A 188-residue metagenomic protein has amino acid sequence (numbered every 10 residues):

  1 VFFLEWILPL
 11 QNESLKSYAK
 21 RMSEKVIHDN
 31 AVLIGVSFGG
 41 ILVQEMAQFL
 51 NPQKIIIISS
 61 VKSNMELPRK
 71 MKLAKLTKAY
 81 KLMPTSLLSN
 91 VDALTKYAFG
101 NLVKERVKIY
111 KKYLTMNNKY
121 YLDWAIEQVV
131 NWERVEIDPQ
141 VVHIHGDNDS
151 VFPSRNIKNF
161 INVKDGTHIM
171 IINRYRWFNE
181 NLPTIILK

Functional and structural regions predicted by a protein language model:
V1-D29, A79-L82: Active-site catalytic motif of lipid deacylating hydrolases and related acyltransferases
N12-E13, G166-N181: Catalytic histidine-centered segment of alpha/beta-hydrolase-like enzymes
I34-V43: Gly/Ala-rich beta-loop-alpha elbow adjacent to hydrolase catalytic centers
M46-L50: Aromatic pocket-lining residues of Rossmann-like dinucleotide-binding sites
N51-T85: Flexible "cap/lid" loop of the alpha/beta hydrolase fold
L87-R134: Conserved alpha/beta-hydrolase catalytic His-Asp/Glu region
I137-V141, R155-K158: Short, proline-enriched alpha-helix->beta-strand connector loops that line the catalytic pocket of alpha/beta-hydrolase
H143-H145, D149: Short beta-strand/loop motif that positions the catalytic acidic residue of the alpha/beta-hydrolase fold
